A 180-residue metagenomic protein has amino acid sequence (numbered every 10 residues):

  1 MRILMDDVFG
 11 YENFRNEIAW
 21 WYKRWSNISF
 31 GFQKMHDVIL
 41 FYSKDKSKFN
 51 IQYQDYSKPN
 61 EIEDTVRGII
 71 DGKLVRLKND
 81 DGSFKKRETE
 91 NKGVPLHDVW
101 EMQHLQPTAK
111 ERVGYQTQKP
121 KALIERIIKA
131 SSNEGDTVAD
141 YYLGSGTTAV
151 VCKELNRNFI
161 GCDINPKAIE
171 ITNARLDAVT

Functional and structural regions predicted by a protein language model:
M1-N173, A178-V179: Core catalytic lobe of class I
